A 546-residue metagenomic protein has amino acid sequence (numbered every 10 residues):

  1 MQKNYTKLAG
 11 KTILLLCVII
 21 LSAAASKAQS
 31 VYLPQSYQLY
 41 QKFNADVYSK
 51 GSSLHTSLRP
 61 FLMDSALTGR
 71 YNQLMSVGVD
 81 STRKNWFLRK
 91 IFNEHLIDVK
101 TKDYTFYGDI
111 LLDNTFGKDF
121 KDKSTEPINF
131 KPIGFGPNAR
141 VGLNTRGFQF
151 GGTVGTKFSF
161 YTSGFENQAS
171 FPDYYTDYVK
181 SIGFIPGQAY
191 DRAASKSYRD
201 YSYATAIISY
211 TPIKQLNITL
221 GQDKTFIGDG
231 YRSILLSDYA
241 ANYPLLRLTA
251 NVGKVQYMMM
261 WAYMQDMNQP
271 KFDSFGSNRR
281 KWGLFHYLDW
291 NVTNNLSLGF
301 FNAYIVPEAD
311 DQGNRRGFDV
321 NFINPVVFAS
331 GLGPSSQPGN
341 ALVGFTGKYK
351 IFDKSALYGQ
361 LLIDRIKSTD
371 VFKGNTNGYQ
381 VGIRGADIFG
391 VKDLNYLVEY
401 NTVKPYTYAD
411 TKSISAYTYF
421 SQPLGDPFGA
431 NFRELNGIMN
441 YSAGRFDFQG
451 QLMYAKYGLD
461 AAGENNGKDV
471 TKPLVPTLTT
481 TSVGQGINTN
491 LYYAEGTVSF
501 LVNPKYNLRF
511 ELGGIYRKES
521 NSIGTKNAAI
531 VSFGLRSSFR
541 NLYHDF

Functional and structural regions predicted by a protein language model:
M1-Q2, M264-D266, A455-G458: Short regulatory "switch" loops immediately downstream of catalytic or recognition motifs within protein catalytic
M1-Y32: Bacterial Sec-dependent N-terminal signal peptides
Y5, Y231, V327: Solvent-exposed, flexible loop/coil residues
K11, L16-V18, Q29, I97 (+6 more regions): Residue-level marker of intrinsically disordered, low-complexity segments enriched for small/polar residues
S30-S297, N302-E308, D370-N377, R384-T402 (+3 more regions): Outer-membrane beta-barrel channel domains
Y201, L296-F546: Exposed, low-structure sequence patches enriched in small/polar residues
